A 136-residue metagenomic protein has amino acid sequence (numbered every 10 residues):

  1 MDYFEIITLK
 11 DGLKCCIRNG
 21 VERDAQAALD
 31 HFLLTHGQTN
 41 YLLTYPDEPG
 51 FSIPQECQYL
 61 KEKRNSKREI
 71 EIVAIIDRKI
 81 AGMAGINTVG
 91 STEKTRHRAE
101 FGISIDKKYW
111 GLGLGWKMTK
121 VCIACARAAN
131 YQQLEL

Functional and structural regions predicted by a protein language model:
M1-D11: Short acidic N-proximal helix/loop "leader" segments that mark the beginning of a domain or an inter-domain linker
C15-A28: A short beta-loop-alpha structural element at the N-terminal edge of CoA-dependent acyl/N-acetyltransferase catalytic
A25-L33, I53, C57: An amphipathic alpha-helix signature
D30-D47: Helix-loop element at the rim of GNAT/NAT acetyltransferase active sites that forms part of the acceptor-substrate
P49-H97, G102-D106: Acetyl-CoA-dependent GNAT
Y109, G113-V121: Conserved acetyl-CoA pyrophosphate-binding loop and the N-cap/start of the following alpha-helix in GNAT-like
T119, A126-L136: Conserved GNAT acetyl-CoA-binding A-motif
